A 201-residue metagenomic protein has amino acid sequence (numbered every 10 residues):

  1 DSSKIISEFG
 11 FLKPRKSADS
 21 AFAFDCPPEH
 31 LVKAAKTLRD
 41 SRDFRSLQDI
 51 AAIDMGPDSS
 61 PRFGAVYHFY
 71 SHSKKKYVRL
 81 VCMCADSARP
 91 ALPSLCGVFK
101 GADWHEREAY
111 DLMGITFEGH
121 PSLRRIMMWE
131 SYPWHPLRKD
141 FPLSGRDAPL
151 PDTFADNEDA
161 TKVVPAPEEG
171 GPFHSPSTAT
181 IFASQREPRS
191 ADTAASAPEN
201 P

Functional and structural regions predicted by a protein language model:
D1-P201: Terminal low-complexity/charged segments
